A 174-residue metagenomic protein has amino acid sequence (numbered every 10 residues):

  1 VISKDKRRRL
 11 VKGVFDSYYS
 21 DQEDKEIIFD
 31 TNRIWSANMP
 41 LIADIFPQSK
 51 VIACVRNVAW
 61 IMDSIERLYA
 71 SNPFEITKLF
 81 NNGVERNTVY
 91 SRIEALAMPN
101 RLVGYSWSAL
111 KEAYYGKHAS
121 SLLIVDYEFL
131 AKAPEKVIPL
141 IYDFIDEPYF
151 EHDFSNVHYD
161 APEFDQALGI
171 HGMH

Functional and structural regions predicted by a protein language model:
V1-Q22, A70, A161-F164: PAPS-dependent sulfotransferase catalytic core
I2-R8, I28-N32, P99-L102: Short, flexible loop segments at the rims of nucleotide/cofactor-binding pockets, characterized by
L10-L41: Glycine-rich phosphate-binding loop used to anchor ATP phosphates in small-molecule kinases, encompassing both
Q22-E26, Q48, Q166: Residue-identity detector for glutamine
D24-E26, S120, Y159: Generic secretory/membrane-interface signal
R33-H152, A167-M173: PAPS-dependent sulfotransferase catalytic domain
F150-V157, A161-F164: Terminal hydrophobic/aromatic helix or amphipathic segment near a protein terminus
